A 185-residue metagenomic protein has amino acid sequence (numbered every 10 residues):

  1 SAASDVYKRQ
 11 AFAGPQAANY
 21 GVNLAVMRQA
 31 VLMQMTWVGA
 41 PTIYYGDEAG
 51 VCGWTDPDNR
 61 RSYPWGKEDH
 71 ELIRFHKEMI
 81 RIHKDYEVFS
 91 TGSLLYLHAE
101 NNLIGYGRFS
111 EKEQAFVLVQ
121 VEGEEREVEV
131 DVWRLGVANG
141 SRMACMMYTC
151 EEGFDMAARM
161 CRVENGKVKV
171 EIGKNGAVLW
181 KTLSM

Functional and structural regions predicted by a protein language model:
A2-Y7: Short, small-residue-biased leader/transition segments that mark boundaries at the very start of proteins
Q10, G21-R28, T36-I43, D47-M185: Carbohydrate-interacting/catalytic domains
G14-N19: Surface-exposed cleft-lining segments at the edges of enzyme active sites
